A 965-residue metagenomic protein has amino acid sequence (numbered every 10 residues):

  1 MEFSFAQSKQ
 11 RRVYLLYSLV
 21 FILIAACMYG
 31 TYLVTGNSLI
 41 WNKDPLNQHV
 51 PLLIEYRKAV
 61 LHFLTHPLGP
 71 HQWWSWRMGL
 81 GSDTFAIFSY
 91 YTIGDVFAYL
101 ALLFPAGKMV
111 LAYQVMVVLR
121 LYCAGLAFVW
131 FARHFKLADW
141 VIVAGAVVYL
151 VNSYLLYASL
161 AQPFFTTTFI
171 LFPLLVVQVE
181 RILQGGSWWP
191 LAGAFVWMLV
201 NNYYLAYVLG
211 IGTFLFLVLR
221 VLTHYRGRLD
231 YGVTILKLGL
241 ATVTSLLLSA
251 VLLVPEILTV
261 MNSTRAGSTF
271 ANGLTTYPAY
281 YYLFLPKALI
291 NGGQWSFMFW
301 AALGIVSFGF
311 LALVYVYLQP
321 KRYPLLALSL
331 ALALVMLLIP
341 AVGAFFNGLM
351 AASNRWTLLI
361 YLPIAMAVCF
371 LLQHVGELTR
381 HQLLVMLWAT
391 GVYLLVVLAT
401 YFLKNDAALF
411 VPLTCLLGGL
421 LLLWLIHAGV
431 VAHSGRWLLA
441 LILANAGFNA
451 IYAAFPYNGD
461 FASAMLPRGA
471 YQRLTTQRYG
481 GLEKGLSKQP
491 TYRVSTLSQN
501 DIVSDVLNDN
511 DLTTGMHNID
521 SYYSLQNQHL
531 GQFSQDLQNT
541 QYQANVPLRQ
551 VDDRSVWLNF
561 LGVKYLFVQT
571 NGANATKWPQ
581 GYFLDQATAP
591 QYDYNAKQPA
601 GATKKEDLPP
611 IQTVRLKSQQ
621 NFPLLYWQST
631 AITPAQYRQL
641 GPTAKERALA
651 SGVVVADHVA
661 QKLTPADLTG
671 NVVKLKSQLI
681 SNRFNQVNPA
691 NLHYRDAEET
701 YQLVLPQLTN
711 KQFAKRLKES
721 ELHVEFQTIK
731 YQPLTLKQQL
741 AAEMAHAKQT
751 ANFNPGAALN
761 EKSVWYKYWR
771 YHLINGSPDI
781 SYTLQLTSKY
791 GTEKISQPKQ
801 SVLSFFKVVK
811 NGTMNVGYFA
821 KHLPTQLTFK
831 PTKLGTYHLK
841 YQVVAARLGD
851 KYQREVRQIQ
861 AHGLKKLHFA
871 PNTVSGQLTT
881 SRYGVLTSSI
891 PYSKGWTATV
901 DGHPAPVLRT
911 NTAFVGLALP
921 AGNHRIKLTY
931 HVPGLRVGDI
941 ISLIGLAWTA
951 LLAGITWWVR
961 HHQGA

Functional and structural regions predicted by a protein language model:
M1-V34, K237, A950-A965: Start-transfer (signal-anchor) and selected internal transmembrane alpha helices of multi-pass inner/ER membrane
A6-R11, L52, K674-A965: Active-site-proximal, structured, solvent-exposed surfaces of multi-pass membrane proteins that position macromolecular
Y14-F128, V147-F169, V260-R265, G273-Q294 (+1 more regions): Membrane-interface coil-to-helix junctions
F21-I24, L121-F135, W140-H224, T234-I257 (+3 more regions): Membrane-embedded helix bundles of polyisoprenyl
N47, I54-Y56, I235, S245-S329 (+3 more regions): Periplasmic/ER-lumenal interhelical loops and adjacent helix-loop junctions in multi-pass membrane proteins
L80, I87-Y90, F448-L466, L486-W557 (+3 more regions): Extracytoplasmic/lumenal acceptor-recognition loop(s) of multi-pass membrane glycoenzymes
F97-Y99, L126, H517-T633, R638 (+5 more regions): A cross-kingdom signal targeting lumenal/periplasmic-facing segments of multi-pass membrane and secretory-pathway
L205, S329-L334, N347-Q472, N923 (+1 more regions): Contiguous transmembrane helix-bundle modules in multi-pass membrane proteins
